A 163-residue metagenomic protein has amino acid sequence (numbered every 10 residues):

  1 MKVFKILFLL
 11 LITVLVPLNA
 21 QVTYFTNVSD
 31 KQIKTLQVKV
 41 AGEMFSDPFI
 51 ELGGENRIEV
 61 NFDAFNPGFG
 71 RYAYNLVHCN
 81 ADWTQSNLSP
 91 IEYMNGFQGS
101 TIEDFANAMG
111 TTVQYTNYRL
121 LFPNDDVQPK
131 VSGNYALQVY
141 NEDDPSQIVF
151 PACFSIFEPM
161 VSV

Functional and structural regions predicted by a protein language model:
M1-T23: Bacterial Sec-dependent N-terminal signal peptides
V28, I156-V163: Low-complexity, Pro/Ser/Thr- and charge-rich linker/hinge segments at domain boundaries
D30-H78: Contiguous beta-strand segments within globular domains
G68-G96: Extended low-complexity, serine/threonine- and proline-enriched intrinsically disordered segments
M94-Y115: Extended, solvent-exposed segments with strong compositional bias
T112-E142: Ligand-binding face of N-terminal immunoglobulin V-set domains in extracellular IgSF glycoproteins
D144-V149: Beta-sandwich strand segments
P151-S155: C-terminal edge beta-strand
